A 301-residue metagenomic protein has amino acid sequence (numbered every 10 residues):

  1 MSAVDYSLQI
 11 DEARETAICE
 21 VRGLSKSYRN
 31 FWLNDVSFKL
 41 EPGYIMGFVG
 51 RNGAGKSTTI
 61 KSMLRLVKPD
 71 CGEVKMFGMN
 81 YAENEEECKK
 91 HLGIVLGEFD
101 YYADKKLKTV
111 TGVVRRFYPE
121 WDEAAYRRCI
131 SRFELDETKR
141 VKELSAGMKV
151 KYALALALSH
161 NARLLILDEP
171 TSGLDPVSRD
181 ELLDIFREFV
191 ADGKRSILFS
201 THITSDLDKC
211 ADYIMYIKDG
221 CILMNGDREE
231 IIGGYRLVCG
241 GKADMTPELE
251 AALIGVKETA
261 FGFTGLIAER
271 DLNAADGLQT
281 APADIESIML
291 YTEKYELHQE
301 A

Functional and structural regions predicted by a protein language model:
V21-L24, F31-E41, G72: Conserved beta-strand
G50-G55: Walker A (P-loop) phosphate-binding loop of ABC-type ATPase nucleotide-binding domains
L64: Helix-to-loop junction immediately C-terminal to a conserved catalytic motif
G72-N80, E87-C88: Conserved ABC transporter NBD signature motif
E86, K90, L96-Y152: ABC-family P-loop ATPase nucleotide-binding domains
L165-E169: Catalytic Walker B motif of ABC-type/P-loop ATPase nucleotide-binding domains
T171-S172, T204: Short loop immediately C-terminal to the Walker-B catalytic DE motif in ABC-type ATPase nucleotide-binding domains
